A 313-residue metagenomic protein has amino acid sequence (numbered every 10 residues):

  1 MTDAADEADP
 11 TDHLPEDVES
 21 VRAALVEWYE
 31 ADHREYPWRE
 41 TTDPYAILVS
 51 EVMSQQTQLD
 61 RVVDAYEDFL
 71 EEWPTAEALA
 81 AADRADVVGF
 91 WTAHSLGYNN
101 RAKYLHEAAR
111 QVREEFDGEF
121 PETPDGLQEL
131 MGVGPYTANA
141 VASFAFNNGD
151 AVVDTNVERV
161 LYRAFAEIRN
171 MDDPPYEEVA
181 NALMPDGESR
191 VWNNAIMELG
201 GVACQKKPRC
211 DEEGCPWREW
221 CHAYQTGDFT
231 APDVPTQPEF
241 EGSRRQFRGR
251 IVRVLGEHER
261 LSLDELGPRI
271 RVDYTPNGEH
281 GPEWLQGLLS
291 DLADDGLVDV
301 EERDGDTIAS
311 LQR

Functional and structural regions predicted by a protein language model:
M1-L14, H33-R34: Short, contiguous pre-domain boundary segments
P15-D17, A24, W28-Q246, V254 (+3 more regions): Catalytic cores of DNA base-excision repair glycosylases
R244, R248, V298-D299: Short, intrinsically disordered, low-complexity segments enriched in Ser/Thr and Pro
Q286-S290: Short, hydrophobic-biased segments on the C-terminal half of alpha helices that form "recognition helices"
A293-G305: A short, conserved structural fragment
D304-R313: Minor-groove-contacting beta-hairpin "wing" of winged helix-turn-helix DNA-binding domains
